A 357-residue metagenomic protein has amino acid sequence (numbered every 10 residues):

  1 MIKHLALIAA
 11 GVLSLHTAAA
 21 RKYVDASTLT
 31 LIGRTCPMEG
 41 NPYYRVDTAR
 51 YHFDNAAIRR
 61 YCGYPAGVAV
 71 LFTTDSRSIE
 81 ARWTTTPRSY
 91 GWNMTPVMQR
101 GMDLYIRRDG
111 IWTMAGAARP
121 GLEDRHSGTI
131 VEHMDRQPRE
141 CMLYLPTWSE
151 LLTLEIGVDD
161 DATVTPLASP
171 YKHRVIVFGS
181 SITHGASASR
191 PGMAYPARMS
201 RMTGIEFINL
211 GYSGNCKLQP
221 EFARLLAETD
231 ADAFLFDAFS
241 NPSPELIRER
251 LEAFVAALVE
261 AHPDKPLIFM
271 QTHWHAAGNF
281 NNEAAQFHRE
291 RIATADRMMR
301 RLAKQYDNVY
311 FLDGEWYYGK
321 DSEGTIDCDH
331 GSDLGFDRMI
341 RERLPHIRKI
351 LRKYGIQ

Functional and structural regions predicted by a protein language model:
H4-L13: Sec-dependent N-terminal signal peptides
A9, T17-R174, I350-Q357: N-terminal secretory targeting modules
K172-P196: Catalytic nucleophile-elbow at a beta strand-turn-alpha helix junction centered on a G-D-S/GDSL motif, marking
P196-N209: Short helix-loop-beta junction
M199, C216-A261, T272-N279: Oxyanion-hole/transition-state-stabilizing segment in secreted/luminal serine hydrolases and related acyltransferases
H262-P266: A short helix->loop->beta-strand "cap" motif at the edges of active sites that frequently abuts
H275-L312, Q357: Substrate-gating cap/lid alpha-helix
I326-Q357: Histidine-centered active-site loop/cap adjacent to the catalytic His in serine esterases/O-acetyl transfer systems
